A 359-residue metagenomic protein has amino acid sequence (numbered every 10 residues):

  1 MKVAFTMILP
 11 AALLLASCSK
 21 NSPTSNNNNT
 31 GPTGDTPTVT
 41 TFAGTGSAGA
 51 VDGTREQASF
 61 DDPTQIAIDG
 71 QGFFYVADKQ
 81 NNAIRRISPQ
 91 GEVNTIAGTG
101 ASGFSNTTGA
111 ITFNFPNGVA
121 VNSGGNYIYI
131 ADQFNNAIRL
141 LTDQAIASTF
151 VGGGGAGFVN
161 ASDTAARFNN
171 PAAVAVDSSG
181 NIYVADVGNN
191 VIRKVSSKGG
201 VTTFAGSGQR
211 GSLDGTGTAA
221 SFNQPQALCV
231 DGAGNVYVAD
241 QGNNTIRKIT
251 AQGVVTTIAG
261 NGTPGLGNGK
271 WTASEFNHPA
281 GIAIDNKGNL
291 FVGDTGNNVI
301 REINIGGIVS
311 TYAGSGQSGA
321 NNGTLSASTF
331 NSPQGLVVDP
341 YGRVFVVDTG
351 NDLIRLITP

Functional and structural regions predicted by a protein language model:
K2-V39: Bacterial Sec-dependent N-terminal signal peptides
G34-T64, E92-N117, I146-A172, G200-Q226 (+2 more regions): Gly/Pro-rich loop segments of beta-rich domains
I68-Q71, V121-G125, V176-S179, V230-A233 (+2 more regions): Residue-level detector of Asp-centered blade-edge/turn motifs that repeat once per structural unit in beta-propeller
F73-Y75, Y127-Y129, N181-Y183, N235-Y237 (+2 more regions): Conserved beta-propeller blade signature
K79, Q133-F134, V187, Q241 (+2 more regions): Short loop/turn segments immediately following the C-termini of beta-strands
N82-R86, E92, N136-L140, I146 (+7 more regions): A short loop-to-beta-strand structural motif that recurs across blades of beta-propeller domains
S332-P359: Blade-level signature of beta-propeller repeat domains, shared across WD40, Kelch, NHL, RCC1 and BNR/Asp-box propellers
